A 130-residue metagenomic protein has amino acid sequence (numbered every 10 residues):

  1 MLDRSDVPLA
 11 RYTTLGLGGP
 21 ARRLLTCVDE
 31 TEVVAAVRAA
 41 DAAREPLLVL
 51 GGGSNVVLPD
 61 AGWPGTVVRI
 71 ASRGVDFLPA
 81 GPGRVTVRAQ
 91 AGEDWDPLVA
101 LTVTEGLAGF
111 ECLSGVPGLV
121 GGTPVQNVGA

Functional and structural regions predicted by a protein language model:
M1-A130: Anion-binding (especially nucleotide phosphate/pyrophosphate-binding) glycine-rich loop and adjoining beta-alpha core
